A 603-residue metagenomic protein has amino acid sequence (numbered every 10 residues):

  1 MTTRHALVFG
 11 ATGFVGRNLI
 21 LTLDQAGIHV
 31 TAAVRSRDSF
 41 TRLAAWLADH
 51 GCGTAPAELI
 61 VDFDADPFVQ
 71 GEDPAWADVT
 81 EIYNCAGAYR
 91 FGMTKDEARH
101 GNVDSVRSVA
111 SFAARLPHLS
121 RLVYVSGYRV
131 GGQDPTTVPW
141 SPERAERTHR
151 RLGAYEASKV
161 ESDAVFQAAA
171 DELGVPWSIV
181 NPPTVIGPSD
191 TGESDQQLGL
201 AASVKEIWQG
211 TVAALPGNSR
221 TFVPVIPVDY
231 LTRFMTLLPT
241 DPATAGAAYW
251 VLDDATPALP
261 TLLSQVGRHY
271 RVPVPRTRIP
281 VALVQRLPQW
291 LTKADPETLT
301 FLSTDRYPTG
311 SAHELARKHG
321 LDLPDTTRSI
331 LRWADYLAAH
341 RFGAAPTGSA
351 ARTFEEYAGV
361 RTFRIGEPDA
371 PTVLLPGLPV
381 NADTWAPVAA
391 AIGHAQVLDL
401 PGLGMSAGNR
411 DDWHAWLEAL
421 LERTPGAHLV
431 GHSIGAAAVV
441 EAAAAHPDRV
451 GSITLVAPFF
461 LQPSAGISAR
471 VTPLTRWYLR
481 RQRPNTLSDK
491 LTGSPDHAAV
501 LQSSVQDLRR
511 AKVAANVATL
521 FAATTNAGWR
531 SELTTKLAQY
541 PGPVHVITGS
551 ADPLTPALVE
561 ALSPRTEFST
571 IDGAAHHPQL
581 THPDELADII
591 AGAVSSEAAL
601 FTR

Functional and structural regions predicted by a protein language model:
A6-A26: N-terminal Rossmann NAD(P)H-binding glycine-rich loop of SDR-like oxidoreductase domains
A55-V79: Conserved Rossmann-fold cofactor-binding substructure of NAD(P)-dependent oxidoreductases
Y83-C85, G92, D96, H100 (+1 more regions): Conserved Rossmann-fold NAD(P)-dependent oxidoreductase catalytic core, especially the SDR/UDP-sugar
R150-V180: Active-site Tyr-X1-5-Lys
F234-P296, H340-S349: Mid/C-terminal beta-alpha module of Rossmann-like enzyme folds, strongest in SDR-family dehydrogenases/epimerases
P308-F363, A593-R603: Amphipathic terminal alpha-helices
A444, I453-L479: Flexible "cap/lid" loop of the alpha/beta hydrolase fold
Y540, V546-T548: Short beta-strand/loop motif that positions the catalytic acidic residue of the alpha/beta-hydrolase fold
